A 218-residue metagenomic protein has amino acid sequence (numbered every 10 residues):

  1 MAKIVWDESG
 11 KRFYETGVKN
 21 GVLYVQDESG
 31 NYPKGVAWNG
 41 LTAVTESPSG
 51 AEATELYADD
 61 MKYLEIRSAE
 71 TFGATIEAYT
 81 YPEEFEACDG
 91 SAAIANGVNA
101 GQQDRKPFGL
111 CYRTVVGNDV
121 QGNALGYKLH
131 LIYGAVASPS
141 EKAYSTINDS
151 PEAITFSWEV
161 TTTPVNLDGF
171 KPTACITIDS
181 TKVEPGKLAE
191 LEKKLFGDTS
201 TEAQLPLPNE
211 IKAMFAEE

Functional and structural regions predicted by a protein language model:
M1-E46: Polar/acidic, low-complexity leader/linker segments enriched in S/T/G and N/D
A2-S9, L23-E28, C88-I94, T114-N118 (+1 more regions): Short, charge-rich amphipathic segments
Y14-Y24, N31-G35, A124-L131, G169-T177: Short, well-ordered strand-loop elements centered on a beta-strand within folded domains, enriched for acidic residues
A43-G50, I132: Membrane-targeting and insertion segments and their boundary/processing signals
E46-P48, L56-Y57, M61-F85, S150-V165: Oligomerization/assembly interface segments of phage tail-like spikes and tubes
K62-S140: Structured, beta-strand-rich domain cores that present glycine/charged loop surfaces used to bind extended ligands
P139-K142, T146-E218: Mixed-charge, glycine-accented linear interaction segment located at domain edges/termini
